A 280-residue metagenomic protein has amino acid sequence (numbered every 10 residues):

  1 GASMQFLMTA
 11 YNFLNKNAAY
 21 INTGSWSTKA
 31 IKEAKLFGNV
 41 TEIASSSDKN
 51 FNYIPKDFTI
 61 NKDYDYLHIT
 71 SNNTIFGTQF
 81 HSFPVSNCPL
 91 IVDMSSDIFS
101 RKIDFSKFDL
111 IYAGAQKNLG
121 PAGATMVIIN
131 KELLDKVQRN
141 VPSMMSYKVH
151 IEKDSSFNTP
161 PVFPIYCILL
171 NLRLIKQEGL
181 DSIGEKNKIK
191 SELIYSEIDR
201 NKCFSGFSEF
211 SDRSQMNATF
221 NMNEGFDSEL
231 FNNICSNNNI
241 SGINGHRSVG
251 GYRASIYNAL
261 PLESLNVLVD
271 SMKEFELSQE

Functional and structural regions predicted by a protein language model:
G1-A19, S27-I31: Conserved beta-loop-alpha segment that forms the PLP phosphate-binding cup at the N-terminus of a helix
A34, S46-I98: Active-site phosphate-binding strand-loop segment of PLP-dependent enzymes
I91, F105-Q116: Conserved active-site segment immediately N-terminal to the catalytic lysine that forms the internal aldimine
A115-Y195, E209, S278-E280: Active-site C-terminal subdomain of aminotransferase-like
F204-I234: Conserved PLP-binding catalytic core of the aspartate aminotransferase-like
N238-I256: Conserved PLP cofactor-binding pocket of PLP-dependent enzymes
R253-E280: PLP-dependent enzyme catalytic core of the Aspartate aminotransferase-like
